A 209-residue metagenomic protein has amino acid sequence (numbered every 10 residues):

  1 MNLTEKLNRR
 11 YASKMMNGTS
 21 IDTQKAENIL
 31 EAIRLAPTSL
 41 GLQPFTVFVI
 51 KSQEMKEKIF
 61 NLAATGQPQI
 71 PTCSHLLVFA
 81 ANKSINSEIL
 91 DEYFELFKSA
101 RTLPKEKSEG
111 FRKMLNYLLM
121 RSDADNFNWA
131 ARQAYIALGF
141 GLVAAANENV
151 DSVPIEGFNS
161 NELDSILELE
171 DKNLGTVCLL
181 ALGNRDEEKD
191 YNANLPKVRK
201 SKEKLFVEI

Functional and structural regions predicted by a protein language model:
M1-I209: Acidic, surface-exposed loops and disordered segments
